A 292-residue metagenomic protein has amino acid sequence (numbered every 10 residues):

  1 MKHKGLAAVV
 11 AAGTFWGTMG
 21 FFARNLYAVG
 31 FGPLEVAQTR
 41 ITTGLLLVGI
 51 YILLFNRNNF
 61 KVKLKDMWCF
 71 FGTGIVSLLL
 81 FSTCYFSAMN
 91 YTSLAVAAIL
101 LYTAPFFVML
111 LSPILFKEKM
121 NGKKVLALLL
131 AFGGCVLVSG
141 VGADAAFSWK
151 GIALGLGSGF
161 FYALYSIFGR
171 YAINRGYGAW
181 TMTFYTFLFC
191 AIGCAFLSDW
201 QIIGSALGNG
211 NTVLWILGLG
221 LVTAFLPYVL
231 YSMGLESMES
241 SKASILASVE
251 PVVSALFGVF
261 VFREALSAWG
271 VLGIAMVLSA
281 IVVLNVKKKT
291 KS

Functional and structural regions predicted by a protein language model:
M1-E35, T39, D144-Y171, I192 (+1 more regions): Glycine-/small-residue-enriched transmembrane alpha-helix faces in small-molecule transporters and effluxers
K4-A12, F60-C84, K150-S158, A206-L226 (+1 more regions): Loop-to-transmembrane-helix transition segments
G13, T39, S82, A97-T103 (+2 more regions): Helix-helix packing/entry segments at the starts of transmembrane helices
G20, G49-A95, L101, L137 (+1 more regions): Specific transmembrane alpha-helical segments of multi-pass solute transporters/efflux pumps, especially DMT/EamA
F21-P33, N59-F60, N90, S139-K150 (+2 more regions): Membrane-interface helix termini and inter-helical loops of multi-pass transporters
L26, V36, R40, A88 (+8 more regions): Hydrophobic/aromatic residues within transmembrane alpha-helices of multi-pass small-molecule transporters
A28-L80, F107, F161-F168, T183-I202 (+3 more regions): Transmembrane alpha-helices of multi-pass small-molecule transport proteins
V48, I52, L111, M120-G140 (+6 more regions): Hydrophobic transmembrane alpha-helices of multi-pass small-molecule transport proteins
